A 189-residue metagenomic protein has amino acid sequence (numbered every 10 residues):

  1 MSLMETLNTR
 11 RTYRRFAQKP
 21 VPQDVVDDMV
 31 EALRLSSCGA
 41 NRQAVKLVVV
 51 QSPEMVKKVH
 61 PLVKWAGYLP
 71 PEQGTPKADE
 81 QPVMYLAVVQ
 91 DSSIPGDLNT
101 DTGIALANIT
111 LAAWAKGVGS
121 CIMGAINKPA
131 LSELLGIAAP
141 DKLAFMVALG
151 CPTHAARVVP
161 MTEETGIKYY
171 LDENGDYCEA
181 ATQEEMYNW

Functional and structural regions predicted by a protein language model:
M1-W189: Acidic, surface-exposed loops and disordered segments
